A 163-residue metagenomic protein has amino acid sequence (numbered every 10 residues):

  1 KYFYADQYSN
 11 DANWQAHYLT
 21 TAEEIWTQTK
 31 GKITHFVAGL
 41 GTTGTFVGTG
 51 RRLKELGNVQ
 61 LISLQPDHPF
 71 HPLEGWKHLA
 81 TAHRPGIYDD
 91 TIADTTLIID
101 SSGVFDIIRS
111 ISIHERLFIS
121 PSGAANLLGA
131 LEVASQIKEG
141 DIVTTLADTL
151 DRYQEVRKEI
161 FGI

Functional and structural regions predicted by a protein language model:
K1, K54-P121, Q136, R157-I163: Active-site/ligand-binding loops adjacent to catalytic centers
K1-Y2, I25-K32, L56, V133-G140: Glycine-rich phosphate-binding loop signature in dinucleotide/nucleotide-binding domains
F3-G41, S102-L117: Active-site/ligand-binding-proximal alpha/beta "capping" segment
Y4, F36, N58-I62, I142: Hydrophobic/aromatic residues located in beta-strands of well-ordered beta-sheets within soluble catalytic
Y8-A12, G41-G44, Q65-F70, A125 (+1 more regions): Glycine-rich beta-alpha junction loops
L40-G50, S122-A130, Y153: Short glycine/serine/threonine-rich phosphate/pyrophosphate-binding segments that cradle anionic phosphate groups
G50, T96-L97, R109, L131 (+1 more regions): Generic hydrophobic alpha-helical scaffold/packing signal
L131-I163: Phosphate-binding loop/pocket of nucleotide- and phosphate-handling active sites
